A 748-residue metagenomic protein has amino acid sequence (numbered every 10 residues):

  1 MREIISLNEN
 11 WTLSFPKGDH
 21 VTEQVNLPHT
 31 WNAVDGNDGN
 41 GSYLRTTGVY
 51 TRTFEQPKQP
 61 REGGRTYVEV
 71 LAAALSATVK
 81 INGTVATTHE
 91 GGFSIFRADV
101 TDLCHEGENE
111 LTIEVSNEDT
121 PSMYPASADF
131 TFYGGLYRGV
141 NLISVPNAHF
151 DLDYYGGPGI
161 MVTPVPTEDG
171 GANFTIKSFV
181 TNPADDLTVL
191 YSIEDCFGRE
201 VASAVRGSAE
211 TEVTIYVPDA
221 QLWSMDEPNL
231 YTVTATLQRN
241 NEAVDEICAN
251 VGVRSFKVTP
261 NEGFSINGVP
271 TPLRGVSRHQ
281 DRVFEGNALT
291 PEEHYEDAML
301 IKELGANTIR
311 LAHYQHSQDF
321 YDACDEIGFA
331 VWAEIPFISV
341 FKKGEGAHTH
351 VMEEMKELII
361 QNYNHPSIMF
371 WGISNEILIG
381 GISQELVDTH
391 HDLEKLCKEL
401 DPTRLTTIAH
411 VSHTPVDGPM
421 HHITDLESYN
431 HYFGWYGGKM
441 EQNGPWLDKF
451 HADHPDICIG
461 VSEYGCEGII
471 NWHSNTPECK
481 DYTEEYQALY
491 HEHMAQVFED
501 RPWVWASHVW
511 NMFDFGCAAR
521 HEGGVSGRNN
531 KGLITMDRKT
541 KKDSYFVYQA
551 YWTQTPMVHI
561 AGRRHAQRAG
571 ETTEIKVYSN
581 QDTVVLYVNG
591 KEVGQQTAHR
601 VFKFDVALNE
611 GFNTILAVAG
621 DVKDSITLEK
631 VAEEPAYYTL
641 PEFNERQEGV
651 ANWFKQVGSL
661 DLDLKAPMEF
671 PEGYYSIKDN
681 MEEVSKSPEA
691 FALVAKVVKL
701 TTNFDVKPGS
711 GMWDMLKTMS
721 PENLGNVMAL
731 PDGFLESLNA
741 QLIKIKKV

Functional and structural regions predicted by a protein language model:
E3-K17, N40-G41, R45-D153, P183 (+7 more regions): Accessory beta-strand-rich segments of carbohydrate-active enzymes
L7-N10, F15, T22, N26-D38 (+12 more regions): An acidic-aromatic loop/edge-strand motif
E23-D38, T84, E118, M123 (+7 more regions): Extended substrate-binding grooves/exosites of carbohydrate-active enzymes
G64-T66, G170-I176, E571-I575: Structural beta-strand segments of beta-rich domains
D102-E108, K177-T259, G611: Extended acidic/polar, glycine-enriched regions that form or flank non-catalytic beta-rich accessory modules
V145-H149, D153-G170, F264-F284, L640-Y674 (+1 more regions): Compositionally biased low-complexity segments at domain edges in trafficked proteins and select soluble regulators
T214, P218-M225, K576-E669: C-terminal beta-sandwich/jelly-roll accessory domains of carbohydrate-active enzymes
L664-L742, K746-K747: Compact, charge-rich alpha-helical regulatory domains located at protein termini
